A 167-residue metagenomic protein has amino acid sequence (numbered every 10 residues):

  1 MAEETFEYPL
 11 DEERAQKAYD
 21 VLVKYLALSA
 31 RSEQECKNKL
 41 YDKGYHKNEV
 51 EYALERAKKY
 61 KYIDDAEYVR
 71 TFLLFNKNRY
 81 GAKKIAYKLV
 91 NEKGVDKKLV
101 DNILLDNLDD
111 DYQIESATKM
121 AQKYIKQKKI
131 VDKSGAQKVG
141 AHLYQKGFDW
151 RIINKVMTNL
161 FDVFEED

Functional and structural regions predicted by a protein language model:
M1-D167: An alpha-helical, amphipathic repeat domain used for nucleic-acid recognition, typified by the mTERF helical solenoid
